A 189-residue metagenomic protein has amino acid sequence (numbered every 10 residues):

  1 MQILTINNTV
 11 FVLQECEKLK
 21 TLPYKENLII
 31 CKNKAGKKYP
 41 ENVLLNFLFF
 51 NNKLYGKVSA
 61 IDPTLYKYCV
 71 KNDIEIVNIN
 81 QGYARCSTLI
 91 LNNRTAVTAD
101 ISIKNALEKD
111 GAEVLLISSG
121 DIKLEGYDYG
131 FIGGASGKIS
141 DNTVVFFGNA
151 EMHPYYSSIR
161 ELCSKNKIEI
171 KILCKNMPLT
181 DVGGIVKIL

Functional and structural regions predicted by a protein language model:
M1-L189: Histidine/cysteine-enriched polar flanking segments
